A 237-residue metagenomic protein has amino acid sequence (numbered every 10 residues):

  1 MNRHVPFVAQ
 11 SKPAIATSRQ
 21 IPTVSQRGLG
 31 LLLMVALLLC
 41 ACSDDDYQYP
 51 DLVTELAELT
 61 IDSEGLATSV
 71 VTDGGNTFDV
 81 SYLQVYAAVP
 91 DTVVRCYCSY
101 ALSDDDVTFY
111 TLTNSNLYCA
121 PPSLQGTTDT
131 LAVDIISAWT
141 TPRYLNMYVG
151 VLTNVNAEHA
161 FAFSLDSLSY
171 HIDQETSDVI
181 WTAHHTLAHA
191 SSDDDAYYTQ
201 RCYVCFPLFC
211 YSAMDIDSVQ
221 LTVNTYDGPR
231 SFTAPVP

Functional and structural regions predicted by a protein language model:
M1-R3, R27: Positively charged n-region of N-terminal signal peptides that target proteins for export
R3-A9, A14, D51-P237: First exposed extracellular module after export/assembly in secreted or surface-exposed proteins
P22-V24: Ser/Thr/Pro/Gly-rich low-complexity, intrinsically disordered segments
Q26-L33: Sec-dependent signal peptide recognition, specifically the positively charged N-region followed immediately by
L38-A41: C-terminal motif of bacterial Sec signal peptides marking the signal peptidase cleavage site
S43-D45: Bacterial signal peptide processing site
